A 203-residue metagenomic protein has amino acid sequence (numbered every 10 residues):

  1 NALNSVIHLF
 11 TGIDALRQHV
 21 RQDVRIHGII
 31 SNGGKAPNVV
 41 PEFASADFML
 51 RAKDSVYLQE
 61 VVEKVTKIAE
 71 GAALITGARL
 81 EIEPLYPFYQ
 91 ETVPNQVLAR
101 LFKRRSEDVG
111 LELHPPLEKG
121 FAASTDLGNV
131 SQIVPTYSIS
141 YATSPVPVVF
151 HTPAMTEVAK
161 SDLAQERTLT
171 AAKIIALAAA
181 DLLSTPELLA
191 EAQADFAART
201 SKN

Functional and structural regions predicted by a protein language model:
N1-S106, F121-G128: Midchain, well-structured core segments that form catalytic/ion-binding scaffolds
N4, K67, G71, E166-K173 (+1 more regions): A broad detector of short, well-ordered amphipathic alpha-helices that serve as recognition/interaction surfaces
H8-A15, A176-S184: Short glycine/serine- and small hydrophobic-enriched flexible loop segments
Q18-R21, I75-L80, L113-H114, L182-E191: Surface-exposed helix-capping loop/turn segments at secondary-structure junctions
G77, G110, V134-P135: Residue-level detector of structured alpha->beta connecting loops
F102, G110-E118: Active-site rim loops that border cofactor/substrate pockets in soluble metabolic enzymes
P115-K173, L182, P186, A190-N203: Zn-dependent metallopeptidase/amidohydrolase metal-coordination segment
